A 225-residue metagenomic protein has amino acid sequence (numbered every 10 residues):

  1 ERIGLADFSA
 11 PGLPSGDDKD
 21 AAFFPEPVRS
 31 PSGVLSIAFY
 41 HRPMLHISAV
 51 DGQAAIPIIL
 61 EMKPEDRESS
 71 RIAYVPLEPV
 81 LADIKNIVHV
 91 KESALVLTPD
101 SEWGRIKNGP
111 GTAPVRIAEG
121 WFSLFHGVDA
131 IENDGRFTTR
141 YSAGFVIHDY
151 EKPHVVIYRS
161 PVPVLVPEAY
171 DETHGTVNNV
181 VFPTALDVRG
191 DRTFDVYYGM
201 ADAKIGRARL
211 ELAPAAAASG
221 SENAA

Functional and structural regions predicted by a protein language model:
E1-A21, E26-I106, V115-N179, R189-F194 (+1 more regions): Beta-rich carbohydrate-recognition and catalytic domains
